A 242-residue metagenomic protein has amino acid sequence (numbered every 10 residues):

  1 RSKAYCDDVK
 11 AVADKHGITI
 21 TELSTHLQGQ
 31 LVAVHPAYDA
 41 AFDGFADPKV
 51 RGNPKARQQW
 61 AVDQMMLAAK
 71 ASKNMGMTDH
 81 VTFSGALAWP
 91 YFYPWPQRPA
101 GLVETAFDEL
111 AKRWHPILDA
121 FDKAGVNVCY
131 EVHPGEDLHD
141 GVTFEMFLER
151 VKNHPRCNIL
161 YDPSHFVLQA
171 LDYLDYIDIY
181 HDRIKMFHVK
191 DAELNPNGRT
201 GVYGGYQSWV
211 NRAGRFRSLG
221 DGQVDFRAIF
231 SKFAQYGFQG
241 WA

Functional and structural regions predicted by a protein language model:
R1-K3, S24, H35: N-terminal substrate-binding region of glycoside hydrolase catalytic domains
R1-V9, G29, S84-F92: Glycine-rich, proline-tolerant flexible connector loops at the mouths of alpha/beta enzymes
S2-T21, Q64-T78, D172-K185, R227-Q235: Short amphipathic alpha-helices and their capping/turn segments at secondary-structure boundaries
D14-K15, T19, V32-N158: Active-site acidic/histidine proton-transfer and metal-coordination neighborhood in alpha/beta enzyme cores
L23, V103-Q223: Acidic/histidine-rich catalytic cores of soluble enzymes
I229, W241-A242: H/E-rich (His + Asp/Glu) clusters that bind or coordinate divalent metals
